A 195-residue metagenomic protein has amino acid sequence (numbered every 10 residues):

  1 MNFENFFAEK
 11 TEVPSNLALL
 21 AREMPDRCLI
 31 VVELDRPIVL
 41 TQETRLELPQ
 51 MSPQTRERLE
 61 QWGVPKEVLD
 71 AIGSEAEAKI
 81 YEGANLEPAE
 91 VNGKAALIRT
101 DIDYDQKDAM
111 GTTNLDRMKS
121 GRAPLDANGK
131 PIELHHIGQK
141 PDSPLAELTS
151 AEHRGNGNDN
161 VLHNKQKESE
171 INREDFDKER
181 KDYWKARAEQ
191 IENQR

Functional and structural regions predicted by a protein language model:
N2-I132, G138-R195: Nuclease and nuclease-like effector domains acting on nucleic acids or nucleotide cofactors
